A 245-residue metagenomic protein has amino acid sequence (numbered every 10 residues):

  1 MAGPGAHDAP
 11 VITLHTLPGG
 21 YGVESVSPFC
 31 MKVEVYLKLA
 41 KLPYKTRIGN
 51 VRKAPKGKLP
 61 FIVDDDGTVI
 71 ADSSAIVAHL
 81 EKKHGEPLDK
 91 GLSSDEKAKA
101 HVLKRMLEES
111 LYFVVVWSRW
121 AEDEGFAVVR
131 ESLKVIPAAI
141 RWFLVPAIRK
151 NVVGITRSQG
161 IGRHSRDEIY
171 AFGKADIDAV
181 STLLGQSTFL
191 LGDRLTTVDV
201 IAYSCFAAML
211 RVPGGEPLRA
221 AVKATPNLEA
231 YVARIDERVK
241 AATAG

Functional and structural regions predicted by a protein language model:
M1-V145, L210: GST-like domain detector, emphasizing the conserved glutathione-binding G-site in the N-terminal thioredoxin-like
K32, Y36-L39, F172-L183, R234: Amphipathic alpha-helical segments that form well-ordered structural scaffolds and often line/cohere around active
F113-N227: GST-like fold's C-terminal all-alpha helical module
A233-G245: C-terminal helix/juxtamembrane-tail motif
